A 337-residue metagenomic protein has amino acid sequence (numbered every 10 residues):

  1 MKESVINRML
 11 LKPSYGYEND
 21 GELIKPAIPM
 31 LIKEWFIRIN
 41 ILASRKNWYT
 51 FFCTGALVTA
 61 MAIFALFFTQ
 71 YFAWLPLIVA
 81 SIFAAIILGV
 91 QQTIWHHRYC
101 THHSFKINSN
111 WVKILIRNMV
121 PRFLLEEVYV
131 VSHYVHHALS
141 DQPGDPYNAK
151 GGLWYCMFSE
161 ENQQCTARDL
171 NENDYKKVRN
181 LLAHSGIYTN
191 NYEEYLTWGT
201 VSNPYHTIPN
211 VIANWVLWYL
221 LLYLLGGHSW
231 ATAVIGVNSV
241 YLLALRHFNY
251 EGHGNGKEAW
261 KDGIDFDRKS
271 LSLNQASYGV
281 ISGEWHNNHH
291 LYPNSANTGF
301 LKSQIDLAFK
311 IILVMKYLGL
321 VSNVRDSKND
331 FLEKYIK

Functional and structural regions predicted by a protein language model:
M1-R246, W285, S295-K337: Non-catalytic, topology-defining segments of multipass membrane proteins
S4-P13, N255-D267: Acidic, Mg2+-coordinating active-site segments of isoprenoid diphosphate-utilizing enzymes
F83, E251-H253, K257: Membrane-interfacial segments at transmembrane helix termini in multi-pass membrane proteins
N190-G199, E258-W285, H289-Y292: Active-site-proximal inter-transmembrane loops
